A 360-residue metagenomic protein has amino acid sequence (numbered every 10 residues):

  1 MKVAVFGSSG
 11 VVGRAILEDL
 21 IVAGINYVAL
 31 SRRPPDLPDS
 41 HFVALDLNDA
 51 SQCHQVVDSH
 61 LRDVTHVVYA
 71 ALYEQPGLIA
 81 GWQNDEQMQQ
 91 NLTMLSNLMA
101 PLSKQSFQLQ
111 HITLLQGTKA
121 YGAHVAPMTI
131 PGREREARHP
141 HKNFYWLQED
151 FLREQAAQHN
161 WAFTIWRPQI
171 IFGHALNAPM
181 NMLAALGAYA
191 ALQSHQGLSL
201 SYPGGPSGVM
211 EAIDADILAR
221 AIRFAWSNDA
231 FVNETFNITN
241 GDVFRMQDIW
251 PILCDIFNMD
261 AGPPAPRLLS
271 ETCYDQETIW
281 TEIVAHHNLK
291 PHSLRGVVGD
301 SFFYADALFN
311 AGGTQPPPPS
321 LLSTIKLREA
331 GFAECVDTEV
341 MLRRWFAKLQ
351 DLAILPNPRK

Functional and structural regions predicted by a protein language model:
M1-A23: N-terminal Rossmann NAD(P)H-binding glycine-rich loop of SDR-like oxidoreductase domains
G24-D36: Conserved glycine-rich Rossmann-like NAD(P)H-binding loop of the short-chain dehydrogenase/reductase
P35-T93, N97: NAD(P)H-binding glycine-rich loop region in Rossmannoid oxidoreductase-like domains and their noncatalytic homologs
H66-Y69, W82-F144: Conserved Rossmann-fold NAD(P)-dependent oxidoreductase catalytic core, especially the SDR/UDP-sugar
Q116, F151-M180: Conserved beta-loop-beta element that borders a ligand/cofactor-binding pocket
H159, I171-A188, A225-F236, D260: Glycine/proline-rich active-site loop of Rossmann-fold NAD(P)-dependent oxidoreductases
A188-I213: A conserved pocket-lining segment of Rossmann-fold NAD(P)-dependent short-chain dehydrogenase/reductase
A221-A311, Q315, S323-I325, E329 (+3 more regions): Mid/C-terminal beta-alpha module of Rossmann-like enzyme folds, strongest in SDR-family dehydrogenases/epimerases
